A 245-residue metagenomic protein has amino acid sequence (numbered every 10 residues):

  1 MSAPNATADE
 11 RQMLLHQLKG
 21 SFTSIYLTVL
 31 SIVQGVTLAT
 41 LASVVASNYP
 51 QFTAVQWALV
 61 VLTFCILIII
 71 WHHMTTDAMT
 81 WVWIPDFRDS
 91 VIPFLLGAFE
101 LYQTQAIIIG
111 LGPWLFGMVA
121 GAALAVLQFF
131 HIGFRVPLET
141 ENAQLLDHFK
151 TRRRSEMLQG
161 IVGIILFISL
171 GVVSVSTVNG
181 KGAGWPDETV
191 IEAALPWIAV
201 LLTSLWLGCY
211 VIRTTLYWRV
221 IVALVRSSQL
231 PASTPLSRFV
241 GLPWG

Functional and structural regions predicted by a protein language model:
M1-M74: N-terminal topogenic module of multi-pass integral membrane proteins
Q17-L30, H148-F167: Loop-to-transmembrane boundary segments
S31-N48, P93-G110, G163-N179: Hydrophobic alpha-helical transmembrane segments and adjacent interfacial helices in integral membrane proteins
P50-T63, I109-Q128, P196-T203: Alpha-helical transmembrane segments
C65-T75, A123-N142, C209-I221: Membrane-water interface of transmembrane alpha-helices
W81-I92: Cytoplasmic-side transmembrane-helix entry/capping segments in multi-pass membrane proteins
I92-G160: Membrane-proximal helix-loop-helix units in multi-pass membrane proteins
G163-G245: C-terminal transmembrane-bundle signature of multipass membrane proteins, characterized by strong activation on
